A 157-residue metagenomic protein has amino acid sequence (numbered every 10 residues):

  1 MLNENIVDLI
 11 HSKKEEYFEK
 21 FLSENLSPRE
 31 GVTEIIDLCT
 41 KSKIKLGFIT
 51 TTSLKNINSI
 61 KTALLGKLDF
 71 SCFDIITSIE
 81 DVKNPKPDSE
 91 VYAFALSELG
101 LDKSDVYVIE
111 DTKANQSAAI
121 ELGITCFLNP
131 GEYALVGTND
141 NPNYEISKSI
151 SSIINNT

Functional and structural regions predicted by a protein language model:
M1, E19, I44, I79-V82 (+1 more regions): A general structural-boundary detector
M1-E34: Metal-dependent phosphoesterase signature
I6-H11, C39-T40, K86-P87: A broad, low-specificity signal for short, low-complexity segments enriched in glycine/proline and polar/charged
E24, S42-K43: Structured helix-beta-strand junction loops
T33, D37, S53-K55, S59-T157: Asp-based, Mg2+/Mn2+-dependent phosphohydrolase catalytic module
K43-I44, I124: A short helix->loop->beta-strand "cap" motif at the edges of active sites that frequently abuts
